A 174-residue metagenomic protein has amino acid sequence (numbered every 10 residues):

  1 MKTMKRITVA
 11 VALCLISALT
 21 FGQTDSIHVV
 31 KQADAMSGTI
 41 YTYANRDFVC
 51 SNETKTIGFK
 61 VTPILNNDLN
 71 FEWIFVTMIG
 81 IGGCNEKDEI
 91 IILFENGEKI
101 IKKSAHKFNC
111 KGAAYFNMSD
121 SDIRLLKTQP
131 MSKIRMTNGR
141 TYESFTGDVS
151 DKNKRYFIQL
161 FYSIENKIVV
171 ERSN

Functional and structural regions predicted by a protein language model:
M1-I27: Bacterial Sec-dependent N-terminal signal peptides
T20-W73, N166-N174: Sec-dependent signal peptide cleavage junction
I74-I81: Short amphipathic, basic-aromatic surface patches that mediate peripheral association with negatively charged
G83-D88: Short coil-to-beta strand junction motifs in C2/discoidin
I90-F94: Short, surface-exposed beta-strand/strand-loop-strand elements in extracellular ectodomains
E98-N174: Internal interaction segment
